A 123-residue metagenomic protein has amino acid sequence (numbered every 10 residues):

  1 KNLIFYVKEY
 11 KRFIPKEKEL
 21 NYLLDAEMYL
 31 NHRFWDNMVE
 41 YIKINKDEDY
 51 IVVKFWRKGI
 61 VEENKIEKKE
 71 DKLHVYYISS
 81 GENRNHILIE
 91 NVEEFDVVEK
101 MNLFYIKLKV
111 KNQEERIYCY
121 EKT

Functional and structural regions predicted by a protein language model:
K1-M28: Aliphatic-rich helix starts adjacent to a transmembrane/signal segment
N2, Y6, E27, K68 (+2 more regions): Functionally constrained cores in energy, signaling, and assembly domains
E27-E40: Extracytoplasmic beta-rich ectodomain segments of secreted or membrane-anchored proteins
Y29, F55-W56, Y118: Alpha-helix boundary/capping detector
N37-L103: Type IV pilin-like appendage domain
M101-T123: Short linear sequence signals and composition-biased patches located at protein termini or domain-edge surfaces
